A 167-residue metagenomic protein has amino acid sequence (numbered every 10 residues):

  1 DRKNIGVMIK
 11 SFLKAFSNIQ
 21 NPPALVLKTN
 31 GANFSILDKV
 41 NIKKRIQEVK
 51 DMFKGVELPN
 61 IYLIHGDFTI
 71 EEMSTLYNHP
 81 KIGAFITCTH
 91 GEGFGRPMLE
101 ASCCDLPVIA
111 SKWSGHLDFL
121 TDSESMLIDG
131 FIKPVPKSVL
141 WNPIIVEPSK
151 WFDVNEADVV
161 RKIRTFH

Functional and structural regions predicted by a protein language model:
D1-K14: A conserved mid-protein helix/loop that constitutes part of the nucleotide-sugar donor-binding site
D1-K3, N18, D153: A short, basic/aromatic alpha-helical/loop segment that forms part of the nucleotidyl-sugar donor-binding site
A32, I36-H79, G83-A84: Nucleotide-activated donor-binding/catalytic signature segment of Leloir-type glycosyltransferases, i.e., the conserved
T75-G93, C103-L106: Acidic donor-binding loop of glycosyltransferase active sites
T89, S111-K112, I128-G130, P134-P136: Conserved acidic donor-binding loop of glycosyltransferase catalytic domains
G95-M98, W113: Short glycine/serine-rich donor-binding loops of glycosyltransferases
P107-A110, L120, M126-L127: Short hydrophobic beta-strand element within catalytic cores of glycosyltransferases and related nucleotide-activated
F131-H167: C-terminal "capping" alpha-helix adjacent to the active site of nucleotide-linked donor transferases in cell-envelope
